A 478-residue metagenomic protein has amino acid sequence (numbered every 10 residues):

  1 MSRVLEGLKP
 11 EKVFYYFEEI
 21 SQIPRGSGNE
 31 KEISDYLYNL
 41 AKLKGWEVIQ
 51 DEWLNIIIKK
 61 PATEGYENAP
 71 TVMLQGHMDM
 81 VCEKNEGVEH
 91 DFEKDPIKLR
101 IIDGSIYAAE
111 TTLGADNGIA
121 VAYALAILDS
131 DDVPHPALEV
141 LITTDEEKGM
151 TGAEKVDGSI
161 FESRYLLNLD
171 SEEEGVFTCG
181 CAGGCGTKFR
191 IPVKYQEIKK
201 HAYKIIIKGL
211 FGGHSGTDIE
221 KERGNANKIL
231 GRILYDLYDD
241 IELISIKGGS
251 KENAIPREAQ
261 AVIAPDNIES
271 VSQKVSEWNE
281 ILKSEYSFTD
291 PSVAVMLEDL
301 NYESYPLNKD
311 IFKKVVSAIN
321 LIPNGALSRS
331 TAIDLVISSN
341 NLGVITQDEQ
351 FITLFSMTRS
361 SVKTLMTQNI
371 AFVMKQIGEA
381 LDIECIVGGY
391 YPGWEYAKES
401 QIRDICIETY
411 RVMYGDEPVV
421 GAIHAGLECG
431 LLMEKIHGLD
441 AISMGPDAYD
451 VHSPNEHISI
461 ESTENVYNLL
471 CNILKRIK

Functional and structural regions predicted by a protein language model:
R3-S105: Acidic/His- and Gly-rich active-site-bordering loop/insert found across diverse amide/peptide-bond hydrolases
L5, V13, S330, I337-T353 (+2 more regions): Zn-dependent metallopeptidase/amidohydrolase metal-coordination segment
Y38, R223-D239, N267-I268, K313-A318 (+5 more regions): His/Asp/Glu-rich mid-to-C-terminal helical/loop segments that flank catalytic regions of hydrolases
Y66-K148, A153-R164, K199-K200, F312 (+4 more regions): Active-site metal-coordination/substrate-binding segment of hydrolases, especially metallo-dependent peptidases
M78-M80, L141-G149, D170-E174, F211 (+2 more regions): Acidic, glycine-rich active-site loops and adjacent beta-strand->loop/helix elements that engage anionic groups
I97, G104-Y107, E147-K148, A153-S360: Midchain, well-structured core segments that form catalytic/ion-binding scaffolds
D218, R223-K228, R232-K247, G388 (+1 more regions): Active-site-adjacent substrate-binding region of metalloamidase/peptidase-like peptide-processing proteins
L335-A422: Substrate-recognition/cap regions that form aromatic- and gly/pro-loop-enriched pockets for small-molecule ligands
